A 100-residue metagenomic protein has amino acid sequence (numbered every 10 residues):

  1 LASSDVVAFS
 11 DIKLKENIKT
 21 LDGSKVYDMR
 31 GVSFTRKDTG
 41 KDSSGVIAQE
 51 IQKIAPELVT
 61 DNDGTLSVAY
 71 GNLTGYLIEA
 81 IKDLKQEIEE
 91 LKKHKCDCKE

Functional and structural regions predicted by a protein language model:
L1-L73, A80, L84-E100: C-terminal intramolecular chaperone/autoprocessing and neck/assembly modules of extracellular spikes and adhesins
